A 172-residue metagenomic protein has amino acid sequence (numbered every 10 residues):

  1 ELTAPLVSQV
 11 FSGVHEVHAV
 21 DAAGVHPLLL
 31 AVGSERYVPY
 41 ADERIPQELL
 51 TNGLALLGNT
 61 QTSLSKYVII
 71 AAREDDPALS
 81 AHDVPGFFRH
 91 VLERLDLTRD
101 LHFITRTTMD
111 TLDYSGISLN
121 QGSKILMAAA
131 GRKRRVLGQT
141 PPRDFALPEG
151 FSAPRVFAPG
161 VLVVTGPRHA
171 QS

Functional and structural regions predicted by a protein language model:
E1-S172: Charged, compositionally biased interaction regions
